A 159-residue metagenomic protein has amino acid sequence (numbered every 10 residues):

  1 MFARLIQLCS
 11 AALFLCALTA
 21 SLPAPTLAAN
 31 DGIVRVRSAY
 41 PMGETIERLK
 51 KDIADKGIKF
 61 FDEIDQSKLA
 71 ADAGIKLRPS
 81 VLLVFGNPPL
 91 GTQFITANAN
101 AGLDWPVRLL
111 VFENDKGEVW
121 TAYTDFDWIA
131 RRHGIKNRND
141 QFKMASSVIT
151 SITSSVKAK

Functional and structural regions predicted by a protein language model:
M1-A12: Bacterial N-terminal signal peptides that target proteins for export
C16-P25: C-terminal segment of classical bacterial N-terminal signal peptides
T26-G57, S154: Terminal, regulation- and interaction-focused segments at domain boundaries
A39-E44, F61, K136-K143: Soluble non-cytosolic domains of exported or imported proteins
T45, L49, Q66, A145-V148 (+1 more regions): Stable alpha-helical elements in mature extracytoplasmic
A54-I58, D62-V107, V111: Compact, glycine-rich, soluble single-domain proteins
R108-I135: Beta-strand/loop substructures that line and gate deep hydrophobic ligand-binding cavities in soluble
F126-K159: C-terminal partner/receptor-binding element of secreted or periplasmic proteins
